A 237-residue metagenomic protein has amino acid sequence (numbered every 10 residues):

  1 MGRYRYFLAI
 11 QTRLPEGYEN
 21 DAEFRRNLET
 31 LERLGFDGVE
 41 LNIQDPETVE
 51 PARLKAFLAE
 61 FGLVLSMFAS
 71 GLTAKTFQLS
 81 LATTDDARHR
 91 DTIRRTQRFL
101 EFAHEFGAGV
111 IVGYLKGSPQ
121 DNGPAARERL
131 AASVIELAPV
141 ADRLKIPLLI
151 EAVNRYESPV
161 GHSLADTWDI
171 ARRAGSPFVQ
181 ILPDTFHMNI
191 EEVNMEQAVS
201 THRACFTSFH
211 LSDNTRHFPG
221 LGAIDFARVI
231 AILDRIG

Functional and structural regions predicted by a protein language model:
M1-H104, S176, A204: N-terminal pre-domain/capping segments
M1-T12, Y18-G35, A52, A59 (+3 more regions): Histidine-acidic metal/acid-base catalytic patches
T12-L14, I43-D45, G71-L72, K116-S118 (+3 more regions): Active-site-proximal loop/turn and secondary-structure-junction residues that shape catalytic pockets, frequently
E40, M67-A69, I111-V112, L149 (+2 more regions): Conserved beta-strand positions in the central sheet of alpha/beta enzyme cores
V49, Q120-D121, P219: Glycine/Thr-rich phosphate-binding loops of Rossmann-like dinucleotide-binding domains
F57-A74, L130-R143, W168-S176, A231-I236: Alpha-helix-loop-beta-strand connector modules within alpha/beta enzyme cores
A82-Q180: Active-site acidic/histidine proton-transfer and metal-coordination neighborhood in alpha/beta enzyme cores
